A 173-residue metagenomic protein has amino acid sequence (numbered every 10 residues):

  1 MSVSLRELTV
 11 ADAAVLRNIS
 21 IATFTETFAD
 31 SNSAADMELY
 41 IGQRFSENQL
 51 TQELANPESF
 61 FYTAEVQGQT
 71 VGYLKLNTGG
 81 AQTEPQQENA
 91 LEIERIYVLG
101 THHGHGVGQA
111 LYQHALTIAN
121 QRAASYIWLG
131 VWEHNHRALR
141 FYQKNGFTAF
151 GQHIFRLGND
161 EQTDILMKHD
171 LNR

Functional and structural regions predicted by a protein language model:
S2-S4: Extreme N-terminal starter segment of soluble prokaryotic enzymes
E7-A13, R17-D30, E38-T101, Y112-H114 (+3 more regions): Acetyl-CoA-dependent GNAT
G68, G72, G106-G108, G146: Conserved phosphate-binding and hydrolysis motifs of nucleotide-dependent enzymes
Q87-L91, S125-L139, Q143-N145, G151-R173: C-terminal "cap" of GNAT-fold acetyltransferases
L99-T101, H105, E133-H134: Active-site acidic-Proline motif in GNAT/NAT acetyltransferases
G104-T117, R140-K144: Conserved acetyl-CoA-binding loop-helix of GNAT-fold acetyltransferases
H105, R122-S125: Short coil/turn segments at alpha/beta junctions that flank glycine-rich nucleotide-binding fingerprints
